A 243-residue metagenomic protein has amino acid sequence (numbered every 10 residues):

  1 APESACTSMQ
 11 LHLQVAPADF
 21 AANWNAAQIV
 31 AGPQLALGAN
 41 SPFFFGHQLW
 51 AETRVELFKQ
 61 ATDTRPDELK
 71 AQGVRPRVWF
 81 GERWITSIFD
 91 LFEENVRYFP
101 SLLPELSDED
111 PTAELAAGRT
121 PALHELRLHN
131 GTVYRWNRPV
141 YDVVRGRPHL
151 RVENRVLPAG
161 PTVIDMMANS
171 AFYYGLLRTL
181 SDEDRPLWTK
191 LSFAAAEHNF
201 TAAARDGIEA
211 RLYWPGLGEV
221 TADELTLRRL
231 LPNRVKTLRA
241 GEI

Functional and structural regions predicted by a protein language model:
P2-S4, V15-I243: C-terminal accessory/tail domains of diverse enzymes
C6-S8: Short, charged/polar, low-complexity loop and linker segments that flank or interrupt alpha-helical bundles
